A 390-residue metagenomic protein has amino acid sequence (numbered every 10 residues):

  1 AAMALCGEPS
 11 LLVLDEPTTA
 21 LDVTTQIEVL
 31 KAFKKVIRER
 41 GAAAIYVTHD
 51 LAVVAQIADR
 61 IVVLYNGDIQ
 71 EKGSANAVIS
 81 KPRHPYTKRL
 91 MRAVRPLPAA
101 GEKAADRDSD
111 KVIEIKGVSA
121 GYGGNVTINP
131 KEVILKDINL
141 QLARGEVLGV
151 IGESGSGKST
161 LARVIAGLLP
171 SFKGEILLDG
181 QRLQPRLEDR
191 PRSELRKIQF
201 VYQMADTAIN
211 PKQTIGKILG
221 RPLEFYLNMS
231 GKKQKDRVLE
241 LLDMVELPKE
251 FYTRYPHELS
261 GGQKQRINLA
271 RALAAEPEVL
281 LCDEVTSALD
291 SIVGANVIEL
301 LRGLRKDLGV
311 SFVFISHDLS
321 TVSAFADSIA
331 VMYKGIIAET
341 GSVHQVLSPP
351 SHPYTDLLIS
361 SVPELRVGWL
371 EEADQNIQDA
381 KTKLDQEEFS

Functional and structural regions predicted by a protein language model:
E8, E276: Conserved catalytic motifs of ABC-family nucleotide-binding domains
I69-G73, K81, I337-G341: ABC ATPase "signature
A75-E114, G124-N129, V343-S390: Charged, flexible cofactor/metal-binding loops and thiol motifs
N76-P82, T127-N129, L183-Q199, K217 (+2 more regions): ABC ATPase NBD coupling module
A166: Helix-to-loop junction immediately C-terminal to a conserved catalytic motif
K232-E250, I359: Conserved ABC ATPase "signature" region
Y255-L259, Q263: Conserved ABC ATPase signature
